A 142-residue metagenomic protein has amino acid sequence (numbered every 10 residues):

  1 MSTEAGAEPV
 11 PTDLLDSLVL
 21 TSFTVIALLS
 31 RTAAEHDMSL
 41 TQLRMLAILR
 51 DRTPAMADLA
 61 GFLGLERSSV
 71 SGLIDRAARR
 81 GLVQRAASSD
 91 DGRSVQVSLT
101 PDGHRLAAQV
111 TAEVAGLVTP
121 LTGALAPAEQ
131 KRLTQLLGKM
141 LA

Functional and structural regions predicted by a protein language model:
M1-H36, L82, L99-P101: N-terminal leader segment of winged-helix/HTH proteins
M1-T12, A128-A142: C-terminal regulatory/oligomerization modules of transcriptional regulators
A7, G61, E66-R80: Long, contiguous secondary-structure blocks with strong helical propensity
D13, S17, T24, L28 (+3 more regions): Pre-recognition alpha-helix immediately N-terminal to the DNA-recognition helix within helix-turn-helix or winged-helix
V19, A47-D51, T111, G138: Short, locally clustered residues in the helix-turn-helix/winged-helix DNA-binding domain
I26, A57, D75-G138: Charged, amphipathic alpha-helical coiled-coil/dimerization segments
A27-S69, A142: N-terminal helix-turn-helix DNA-binding core of bacterial DNA-binding proteins
A47, G72, Q135: DNA-binding alpha-helical recognition surfaces that contact promoter or target DNA
